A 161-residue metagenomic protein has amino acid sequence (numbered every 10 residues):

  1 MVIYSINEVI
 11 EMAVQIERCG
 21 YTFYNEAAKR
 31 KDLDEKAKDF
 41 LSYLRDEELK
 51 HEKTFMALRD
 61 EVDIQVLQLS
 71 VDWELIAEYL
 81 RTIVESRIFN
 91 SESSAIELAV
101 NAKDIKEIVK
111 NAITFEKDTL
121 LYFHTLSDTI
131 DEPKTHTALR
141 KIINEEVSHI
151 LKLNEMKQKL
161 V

Functional and structural regions predicted by a protein language model:
M1-V161: Non-heme di-metal
